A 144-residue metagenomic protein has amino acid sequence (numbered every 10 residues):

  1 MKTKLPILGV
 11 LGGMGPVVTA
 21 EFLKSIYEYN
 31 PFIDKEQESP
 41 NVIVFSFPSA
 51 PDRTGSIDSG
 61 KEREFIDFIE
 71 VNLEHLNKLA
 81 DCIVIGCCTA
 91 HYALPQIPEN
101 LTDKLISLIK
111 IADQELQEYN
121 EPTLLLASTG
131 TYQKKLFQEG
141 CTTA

Functional and structural regions predicted by a protein language model:
M1-A144: Non-catalytic structural scaffold of enzyme domains
